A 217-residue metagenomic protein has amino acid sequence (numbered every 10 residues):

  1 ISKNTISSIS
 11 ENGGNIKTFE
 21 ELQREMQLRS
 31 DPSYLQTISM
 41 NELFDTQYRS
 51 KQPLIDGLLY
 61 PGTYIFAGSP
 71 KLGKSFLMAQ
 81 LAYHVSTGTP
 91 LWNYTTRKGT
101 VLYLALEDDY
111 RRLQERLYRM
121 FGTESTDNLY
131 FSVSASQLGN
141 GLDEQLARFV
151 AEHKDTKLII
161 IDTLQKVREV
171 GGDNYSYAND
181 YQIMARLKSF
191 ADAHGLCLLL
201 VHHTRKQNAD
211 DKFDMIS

Functional and structural regions predicted by a protein language model:
I1-P32: Short, small/acidic-rich helices and loops at N termini and domain boundaries of DNA replication/processing enzymes
R29-L54: N-terminal pre-Walker A segment at the start of P-loop NTPase domains
Y48-P61, P90-L91: Pre-Walker A adenine-sensing motif
R49-S50, Y94-S189: Conserved inter-motif catalytic segment of the P-loop NTP-binding fold
Y60-Y64, G99: Pre-Walker A (Motif I) flank of P-loop NTPase domains
I65-A67, K71, S75-F76, L104 (+2 more regions): Phosphate-binding/switch region of NTP-binding enzymes
L77, L81: Hydrophobic positions on the alpha1 helix immediately C-terminal to the Walker A/P-loop
H84-K98: Post-Walker A helix-loop "phosphate-sensing" segment adjacent to the P-loop in P-loop NTPases
